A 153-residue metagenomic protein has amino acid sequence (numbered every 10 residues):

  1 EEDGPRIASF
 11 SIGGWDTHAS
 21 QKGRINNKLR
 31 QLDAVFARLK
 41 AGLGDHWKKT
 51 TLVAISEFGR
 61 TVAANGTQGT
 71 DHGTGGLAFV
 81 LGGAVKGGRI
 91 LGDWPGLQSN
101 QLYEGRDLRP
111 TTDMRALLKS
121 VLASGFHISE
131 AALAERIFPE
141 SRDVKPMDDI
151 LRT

Functional and structural regions predicted by a protein language model:
E1-R6, S11: Accessory "access/gating" subregions that flank catalytic or transport cores
G4, G14-T153: Feature marks hydrolase-like catalytic cores characterized by long aromatic- and Gly/Pro-rich stretches
